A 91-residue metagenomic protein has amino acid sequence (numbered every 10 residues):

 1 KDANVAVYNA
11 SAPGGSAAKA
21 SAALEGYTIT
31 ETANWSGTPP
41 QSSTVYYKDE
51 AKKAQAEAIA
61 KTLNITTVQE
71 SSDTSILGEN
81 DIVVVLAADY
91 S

Functional and structural regions predicted by a protein language model:
N4-S11, K19, Y27-S91: BRCT (BRCA1 C-terminal) domain core and associated BRCT-interaction motifs
